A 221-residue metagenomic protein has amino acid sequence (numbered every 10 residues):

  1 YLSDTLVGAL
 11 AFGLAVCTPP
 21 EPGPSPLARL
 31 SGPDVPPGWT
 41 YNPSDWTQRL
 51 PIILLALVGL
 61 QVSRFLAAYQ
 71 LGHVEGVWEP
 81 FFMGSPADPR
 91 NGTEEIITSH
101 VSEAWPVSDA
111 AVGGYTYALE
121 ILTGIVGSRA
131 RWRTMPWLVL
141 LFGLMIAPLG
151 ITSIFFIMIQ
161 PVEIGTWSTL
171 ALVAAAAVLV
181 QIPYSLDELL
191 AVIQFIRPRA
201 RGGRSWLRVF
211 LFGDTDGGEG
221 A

Functional and structural regions predicted by a protein language model:
Y1-G220: Membrane-interfacial helix-loop segments of redox and metal-homeostasis proteins, especially TM-loop-TM junctions
